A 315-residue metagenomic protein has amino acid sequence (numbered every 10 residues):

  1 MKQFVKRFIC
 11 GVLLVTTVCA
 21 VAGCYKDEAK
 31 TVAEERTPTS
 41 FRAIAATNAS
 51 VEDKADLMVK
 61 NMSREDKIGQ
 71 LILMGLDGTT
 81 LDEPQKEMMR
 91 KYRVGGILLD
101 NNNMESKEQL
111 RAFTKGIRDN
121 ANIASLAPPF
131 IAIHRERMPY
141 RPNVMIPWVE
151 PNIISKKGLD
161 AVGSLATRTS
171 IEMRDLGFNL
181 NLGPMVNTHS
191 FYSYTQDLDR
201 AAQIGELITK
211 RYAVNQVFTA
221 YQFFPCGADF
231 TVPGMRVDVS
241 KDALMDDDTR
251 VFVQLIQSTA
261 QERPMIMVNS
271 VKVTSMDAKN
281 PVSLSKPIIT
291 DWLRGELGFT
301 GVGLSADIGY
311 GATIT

Functional and structural regions predicted by a protein language model:
M1-V12: Bacterial N-terminal signal peptides that target proteins for export
C19-G23: C-terminal motif of bacterial Sec signal peptides marking the signal peptidase cleavage site
Y25-Y140: N-terminal hydrophobic targeting/anchoring segments and the immediately downstream early-domain regions of hydrolases
S63, S106-R118, N122-S125, P139 (+2 more regions): Second-shell residues forming the walls of enzyme active-site clefts
Q70-G75, G95-D100, P129-R141, R174 (+4 more regions): Structural recognition of the beta-strand scaffold that forms the well-ordered cores of secreted hydrolase catalytic
Q70-L81, E150-S164, G234-D247, G311-T315: Active-site mouth loops of central-metabolism enzymes
D77-K91, A161-M173, L244-Q254: Short, acidic/polar
M145-G205, T209: A substrate-binding/cap region within the structured catalytic cores of diverse enzymes
